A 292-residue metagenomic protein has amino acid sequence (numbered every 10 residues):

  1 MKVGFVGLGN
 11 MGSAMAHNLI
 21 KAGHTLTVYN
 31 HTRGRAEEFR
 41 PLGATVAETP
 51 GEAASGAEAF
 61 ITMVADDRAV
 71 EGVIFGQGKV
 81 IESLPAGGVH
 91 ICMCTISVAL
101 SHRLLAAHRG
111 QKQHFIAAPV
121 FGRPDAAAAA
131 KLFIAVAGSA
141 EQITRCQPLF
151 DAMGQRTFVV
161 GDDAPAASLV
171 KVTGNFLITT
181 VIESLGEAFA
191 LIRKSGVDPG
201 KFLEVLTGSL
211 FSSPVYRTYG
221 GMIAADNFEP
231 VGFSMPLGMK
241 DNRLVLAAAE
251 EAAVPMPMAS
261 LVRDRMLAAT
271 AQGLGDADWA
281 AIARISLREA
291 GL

Functional and structural regions predicted by a protein language model:
M1-M63, G88, M93, P124 (+1 more regions): NAD(P)+-binding Rossmann beta1-loop-alpha1 motif at the extreme N-terminus of oxidoreductases
M15-A16, R35, L104, L149 (+1 more regions): Hydrophobic residues within alpha-helices that form the first helical element adjacent to the glycine-rich loop
L26, V46, F115-I116, T157 (+2 more regions): Hydrophobic beta-strand scaffold residues
P50-H114: Rossmann-fold NAD(P) dinucleotide-binding segment
T95-F176: Rossmann-fold dinucleotide-binding core
A164-A290: Helical "substrate-binding/catalytic lid" subdomain of Rossmann-like NAD(P)-dependent dehydrogenases/reductases
